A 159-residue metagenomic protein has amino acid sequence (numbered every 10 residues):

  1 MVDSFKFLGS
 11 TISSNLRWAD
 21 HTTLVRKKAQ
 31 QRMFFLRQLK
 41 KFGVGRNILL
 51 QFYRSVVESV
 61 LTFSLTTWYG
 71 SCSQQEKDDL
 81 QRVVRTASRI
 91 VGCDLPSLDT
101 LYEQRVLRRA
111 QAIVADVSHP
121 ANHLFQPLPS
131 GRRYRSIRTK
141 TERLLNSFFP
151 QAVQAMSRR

Functional and structural regions predicted by a protein language model:
M1-R159: Hydrophobic/basic alpha-helical segments
